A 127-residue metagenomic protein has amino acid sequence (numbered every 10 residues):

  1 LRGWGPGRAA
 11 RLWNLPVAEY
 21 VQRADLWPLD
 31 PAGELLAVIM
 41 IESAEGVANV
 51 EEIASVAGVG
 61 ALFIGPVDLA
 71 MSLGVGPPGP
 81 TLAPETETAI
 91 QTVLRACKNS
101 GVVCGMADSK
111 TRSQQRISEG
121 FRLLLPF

Functional and structural regions predicted by a protein language model:
L1-A57, A61, P66-M71: Conserved anion-binding
L1-P6, P28-G33, T81-C104: Alpha-helix-loop-beta-strand connector modules within alpha/beta enzyme cores
I39-E42, L82, G105-M106: Glycine- and other small-residue-rich loops at beta-strand/loop junctions that grip anionic moieties
E45-A57, M106-R122: Catalytic cores of alpha/beta
A48, I64, T88-A89, T111: Conserved active-site and cofactor/substrate-binding residues in soluble primary-metabolism enzymes
F63, L124-L125: Conserved beta-strand positions in the central sheet of alpha/beta enzyme cores
P66-V67, D108-S109, F127: Short secondary-structure boundary segments
L73-P78: Short acidic, glycine/proline-rich loop/turn micro-motifs
